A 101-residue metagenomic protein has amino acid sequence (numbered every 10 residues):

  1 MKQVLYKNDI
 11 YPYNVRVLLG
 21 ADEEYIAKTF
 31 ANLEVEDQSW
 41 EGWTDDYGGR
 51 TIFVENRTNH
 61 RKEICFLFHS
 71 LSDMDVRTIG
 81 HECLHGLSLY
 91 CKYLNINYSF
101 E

Functional and structural regions predicted by a protein language model:
M1-G48, E63: Non-catalytic terminal regions of proteins
A31-M74, G86-Y90: Active-site scaffold of zinc-dependent metalloenzymes
N56-T58, N97-E101: Extended interaction regions within the primary functional domain
V76-G80: A basic- and aromatic-enriched beta-loop-alpha substructure that forms the phosphate/nucleotide- and DNA/RNA-contacting
C83-S99: Catalytic Zn2+-binding segment of zinc metalloproteases
